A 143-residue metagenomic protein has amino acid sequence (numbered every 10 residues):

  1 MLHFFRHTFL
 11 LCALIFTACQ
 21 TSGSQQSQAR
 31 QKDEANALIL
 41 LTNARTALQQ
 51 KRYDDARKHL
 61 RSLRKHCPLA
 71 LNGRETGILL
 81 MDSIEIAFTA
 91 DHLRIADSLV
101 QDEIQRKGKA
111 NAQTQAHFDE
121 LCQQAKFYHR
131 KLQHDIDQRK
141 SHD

Functional and structural regions predicted by a protein language model:
M1-R6: Positively charged n-region of N-terminal signal peptides that target proteins for export
H7-T17: Bacterial N-terminal signal peptides
C19-G23: Bacterial signal peptide processing site
Q26, Q31, R64-E75, R106-A116 (+1 more regions): Short solvent-exposed coil/turn linkers within tandem alpha-helical repeat scaffolds
K32-T76: Post-signal-peptide N-terminal segment of Sec-exported extracytoplasmic proteins
L71-A90, H117-Q124: TPR/TPR-like alpha-solenoid helical repeat scaffolds
M81-K107: Alpha-helical linker/edge segments of TPR/alpha-solenoid repeat scaffolds and analogous pre-/post-domain helices
A110-D143: A charged, solvent-exposed segment within the mature domains of Sec-exported extracytoplasmic proteins
